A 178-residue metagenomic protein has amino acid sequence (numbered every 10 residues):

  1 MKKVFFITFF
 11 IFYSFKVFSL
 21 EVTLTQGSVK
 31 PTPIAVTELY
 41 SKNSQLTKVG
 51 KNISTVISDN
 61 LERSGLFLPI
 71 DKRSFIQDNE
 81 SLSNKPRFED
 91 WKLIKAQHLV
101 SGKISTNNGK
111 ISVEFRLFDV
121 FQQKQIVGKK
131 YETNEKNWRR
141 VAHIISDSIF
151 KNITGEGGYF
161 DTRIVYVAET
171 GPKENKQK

Functional and structural regions predicted by a protein language model:
M1-V4: Positively charged n-region of N-terminal signal peptides that target proteins for export
I7, V17-F18: Cleavable N-terminal signal peptides
E21-L24, L82-S148: Amphipathic beta-strand/beta-sheet edge segments enriched in Tyr/Trp
T25-F88, V100-I104: Short beta-strand->alpha-helix linker/helix-N-cap micro-motif that forms a surface specificity/interaction loop
S101, I164-A168: Residue position within the beta-strands of beta-propeller blades
G109-S112, K173-K178: Structural motif
D147-F160: Structural signature of eukaryotic scaffold interfaces centered on beta-propeller domains
